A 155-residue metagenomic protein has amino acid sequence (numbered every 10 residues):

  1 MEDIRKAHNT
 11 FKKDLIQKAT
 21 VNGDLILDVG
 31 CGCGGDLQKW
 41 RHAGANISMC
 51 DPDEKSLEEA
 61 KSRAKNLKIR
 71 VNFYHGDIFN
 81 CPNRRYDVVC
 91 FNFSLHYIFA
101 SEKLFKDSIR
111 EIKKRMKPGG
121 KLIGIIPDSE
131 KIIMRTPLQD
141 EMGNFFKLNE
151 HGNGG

Functional and structural regions predicted by a protein language model:
R5-N22, G35, K39: Conserved alpha-helix/loop element of class I SAM-dependent methyltransferases that forms part of the SAM/SAH-binding
G23-G32: Conserved class I S-adenosyl-L-methionine
G34-F79: Class I SAM-dependent methyltransferase SAM/SAH-binding core
C81-V89: A short acidic, Gly/Pro-enriched loop at the edge of an enzyme's catalytic core that lines a small-molecule cofactor
F91-L95: A short beta-strand submotif of the Rossmann-like class I SAM-dependent methyltransferase core that lines
H96-S101: A short His-aromatic
L104-P118: A short glycine-rich, Lys/Arg-flanked "PGG" loop and its adjoining helix->strand segment in the class I
I123-G155: SAM-dependent methyltransferase
